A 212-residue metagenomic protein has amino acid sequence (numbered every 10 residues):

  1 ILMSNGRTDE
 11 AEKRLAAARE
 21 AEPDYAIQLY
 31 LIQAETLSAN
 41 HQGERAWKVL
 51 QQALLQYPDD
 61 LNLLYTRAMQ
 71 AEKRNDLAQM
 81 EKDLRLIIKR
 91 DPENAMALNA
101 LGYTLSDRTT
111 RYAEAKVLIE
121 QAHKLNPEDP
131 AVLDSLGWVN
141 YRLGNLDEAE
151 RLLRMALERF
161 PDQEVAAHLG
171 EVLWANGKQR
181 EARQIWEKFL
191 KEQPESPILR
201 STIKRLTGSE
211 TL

Functional and structural regions predicted by a protein language model:
I1-L212: Alpha-solenoid helical repeat scaffolds
